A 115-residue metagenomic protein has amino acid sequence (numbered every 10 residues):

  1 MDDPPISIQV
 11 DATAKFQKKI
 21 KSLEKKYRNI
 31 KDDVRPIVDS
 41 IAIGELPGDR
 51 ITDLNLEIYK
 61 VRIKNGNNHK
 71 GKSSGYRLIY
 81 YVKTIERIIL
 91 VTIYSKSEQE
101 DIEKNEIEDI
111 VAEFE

Functional and structural regions predicted by a protein language model:
M1-K70, T84-I85, S97-E115: Basic, Lys/Arg-enriched alpha-helical interface segments
K60-V61, G75-K83, R87-I93: Short, hydrophobic/aromatic-rich beta-strand segments within well-structured domains
